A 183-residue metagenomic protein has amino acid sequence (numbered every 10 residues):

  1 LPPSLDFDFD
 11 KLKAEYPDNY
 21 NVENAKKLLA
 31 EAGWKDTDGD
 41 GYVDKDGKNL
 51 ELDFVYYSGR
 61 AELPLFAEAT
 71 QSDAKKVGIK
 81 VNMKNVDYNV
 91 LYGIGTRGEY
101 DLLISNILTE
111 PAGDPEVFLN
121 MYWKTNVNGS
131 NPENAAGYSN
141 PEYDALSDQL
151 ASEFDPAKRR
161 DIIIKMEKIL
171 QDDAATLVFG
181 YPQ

Functional and structural regions predicted by a protein language model:
L1-S72, S139-E142, K165: Append "and occasionally in soluble cytosolic enzymes with long acidic Gly/Pro-rich linkers
A25-K27, K80-L91, F118-Q183: Extracytoplasmic/peripheral linker and loop segments enriched in polar/acidic and small residues with frequent Thr/Pro
K48-F54, S72-V86, Q149: A local structural motif
E68-V77, N89-Y100: Short helices/loops that flank or line small-molecule/ion binding pockets
Y88, N106-T109: Beta->alpha turn/N-cap motifs
D101-N106, V178: Paired acidic/hydrophobic, glycine-rich loop segments that form the ligand-binding mouth/hinge of periplasmic-binding
A112-F118: Short, charged, surface-exposed secondary-structure boundary motifs
